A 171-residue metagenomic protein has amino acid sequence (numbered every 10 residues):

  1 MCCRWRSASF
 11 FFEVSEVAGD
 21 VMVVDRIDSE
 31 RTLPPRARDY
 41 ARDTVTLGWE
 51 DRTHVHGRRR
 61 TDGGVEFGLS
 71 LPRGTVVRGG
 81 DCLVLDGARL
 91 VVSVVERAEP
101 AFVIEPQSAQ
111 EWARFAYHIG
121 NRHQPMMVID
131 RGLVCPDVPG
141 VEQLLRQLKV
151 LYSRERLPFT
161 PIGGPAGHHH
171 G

Functional and structural regions predicted by a protein language model:
C2-C3: Cysteine-centered motifs
F10-F12: Aromatic (phenylalanine/tyrosine) cluster motif
V14-Y40, T61-G63, V134-G171: Helix-rich terminal scaffold detector
R31-V65, Y117: Short beta-strand/loop turn elements enriched in aromatics
R60-G68, P72, D130: Short, structured beta-strand/loop micro-motifs enriched in basic residues and often containing a Trp
L71, V76-R78, L83: Short, well-ordered loop/turn sites that connect or cap secondary structure elements
V92-P106: Short glycine-/aliphatic-rich beta-strand segments at the starts of folded cytosolic domains
R114, R122, M127-D130, P139 (+1 more regions): Conserved "landmark" site that anchors the functional core of diverse proteins
